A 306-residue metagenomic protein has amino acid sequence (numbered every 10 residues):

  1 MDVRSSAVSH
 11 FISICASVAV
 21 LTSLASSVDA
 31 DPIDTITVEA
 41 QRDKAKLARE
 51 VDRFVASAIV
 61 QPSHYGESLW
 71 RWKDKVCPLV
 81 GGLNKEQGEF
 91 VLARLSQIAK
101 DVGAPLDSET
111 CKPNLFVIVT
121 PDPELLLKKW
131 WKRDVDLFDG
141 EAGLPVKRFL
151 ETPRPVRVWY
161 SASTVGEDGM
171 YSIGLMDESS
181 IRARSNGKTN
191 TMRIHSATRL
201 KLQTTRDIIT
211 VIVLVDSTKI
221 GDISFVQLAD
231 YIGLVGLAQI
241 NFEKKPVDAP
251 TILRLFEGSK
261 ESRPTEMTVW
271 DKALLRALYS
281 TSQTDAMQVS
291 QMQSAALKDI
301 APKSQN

Functional and structural regions predicted by a protein language model:
D2-C15: Bacterial N-terminal signal peptides that target proteins for export
S17-V18, V28: Cleavable N-terminal signal peptides
A25-P32: Boundary at the C-terminal end of the N-terminal hydrophobic targeting segment
I33-D43: N-terminal secretion/transport leader regions
D34-I36, S68-L83: Acidic/histidine-rich, surface-exposed loop or edge segments in extracytoplasmic proteins
R42-W72: Compositionally biased P/S/T/G-rich terminal and signal peptide-adjacent segments that lie outside catalytic cores
A48-V55, G88-S96: Extracytoplasmic/secreted envelope proteins and their assembly/folding machinery, especially bacterial periplasmic
L79-R94, G103-N306: Long, folded non-catalytic interaction modules
